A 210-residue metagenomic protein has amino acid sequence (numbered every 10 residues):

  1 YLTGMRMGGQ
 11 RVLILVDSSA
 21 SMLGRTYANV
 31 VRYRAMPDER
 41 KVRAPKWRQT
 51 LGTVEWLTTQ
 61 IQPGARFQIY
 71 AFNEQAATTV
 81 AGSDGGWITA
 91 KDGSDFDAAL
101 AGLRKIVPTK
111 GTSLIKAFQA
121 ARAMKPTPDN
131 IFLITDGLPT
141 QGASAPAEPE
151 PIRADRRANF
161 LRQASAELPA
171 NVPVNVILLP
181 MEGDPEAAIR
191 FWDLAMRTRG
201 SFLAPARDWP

Functional and structural regions predicted by a protein language model:
Y1-M7, S18-M22, T26-M36, I189-W192 (+2 more regions): Von Willebrand factor
M7-L13, S19, L51-G52, Q62-F67 (+2 more regions): Extracytoplasmic
G9, W47, L51-T58, F96-L103 (+3 more regions): Extracytoplasmic/secreted envelope proteins and their assembly/folding machinery, especially bacterial periplasmic
L13-L15, Q68-A71, F132-L133, P173-L178 (+1 more regions): Structural recognition of the beta-strand scaffold that forms the well-ordered cores of secreted hydrolase catalytic
S18-M22, N73-T78, P108-G111, T127 (+3 more regions): Solvent-exposed loop/turn segments at secondary-structure junctions within structured extracellular/periplasmic domains
M22-I69, G85-D95, V107: …and closely analogous acidic/polar surface helices at protein-protein or active-site interfaces in A-domain-like
L51, W87-P128, F132, P139 (+1 more regions): Von Willebrand factor
G137-R197, L203-P205: VWA/integrin I-like adhesion module and closely mimicked acidic/polar interface patches used
